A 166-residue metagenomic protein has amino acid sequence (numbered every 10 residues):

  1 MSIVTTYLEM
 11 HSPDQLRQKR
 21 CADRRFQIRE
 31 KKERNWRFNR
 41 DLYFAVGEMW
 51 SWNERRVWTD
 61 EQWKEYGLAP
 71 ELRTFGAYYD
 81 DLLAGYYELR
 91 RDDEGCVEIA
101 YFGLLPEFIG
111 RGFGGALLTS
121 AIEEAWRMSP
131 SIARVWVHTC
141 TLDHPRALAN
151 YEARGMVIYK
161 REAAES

Functional and structural regions predicted by a protein language model:
M1-K32: Acyl-donor-binding surface of acyltransferase catalytic domains
I3-L8, W136-H138, V157-S166: Conserved catalytic-core motifs of GNAT/GCN5-like acyltransferases
R20-R55: Short amphipathic alpha-helix that is part of the acyltransferase structural core
K64-G76: A short helix-loop-beta-strand connector motif used in the catalytic cores of GNAT acetyltransferases and, in some
G76, L82-R91, E98-G103: Conserved beta-strand in the GNAT
R91-A100, I109, S131-A133: A conserved beta-turn-beta hairpin within the catalytic core of GNAT-like acetyltransferases that forms part
Y101-L104, G110-R127, L148-A153: Conserved acetyl-CoA-binding loop-helix of GNAT-fold acetyltransferases
I109, V135-A147, A164-S166: Conserved beta-strand-loop-alpha-helix junction that forms the acyl-donor binding cleft
